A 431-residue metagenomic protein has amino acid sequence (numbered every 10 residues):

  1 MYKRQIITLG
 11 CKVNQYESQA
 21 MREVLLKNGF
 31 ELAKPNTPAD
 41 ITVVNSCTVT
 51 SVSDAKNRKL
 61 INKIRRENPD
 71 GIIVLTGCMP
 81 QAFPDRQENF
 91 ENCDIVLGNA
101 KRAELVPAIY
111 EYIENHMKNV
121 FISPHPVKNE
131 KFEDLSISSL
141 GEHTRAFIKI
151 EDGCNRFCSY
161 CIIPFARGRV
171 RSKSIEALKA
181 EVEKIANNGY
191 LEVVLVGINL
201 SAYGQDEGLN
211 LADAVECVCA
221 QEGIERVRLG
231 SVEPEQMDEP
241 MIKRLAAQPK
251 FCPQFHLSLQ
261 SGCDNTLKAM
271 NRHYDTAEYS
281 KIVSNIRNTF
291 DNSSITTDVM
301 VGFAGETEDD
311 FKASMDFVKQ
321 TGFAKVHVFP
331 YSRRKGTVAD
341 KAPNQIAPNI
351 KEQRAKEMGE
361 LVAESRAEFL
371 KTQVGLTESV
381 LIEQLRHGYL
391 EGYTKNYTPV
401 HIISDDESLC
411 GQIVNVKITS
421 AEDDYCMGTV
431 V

Functional and structural regions predicted by a protein language model:
K3-A202, P240, F251, F255 (+6 more regions): Proteins enriched for Cys/Gly/acidic motifs involved in redox and nucleic-acid/cofactor modification
V74, A82-Q87, N187-E308, K319: Conserved SAM/AdoMet-binding glycine-rich loop
S138-S139, K243-A247, L259, L370-T372 (+2 more regions): Replace "in large, NTP-powered and nucleic-acid-processing enzymes" with "in large, NTP-powered factors and other
G141-T144, C154-N155, F251, S261 (+5 more regions): Short flexible coil/turn linkers enriched for glycine and charged/polar residues that connect secondary-structure
G197, S231, L259-S261, T297-V301 (+6 more regions): Active-site proximal loops enriched in glycine and acidic residues that flank catalytic Cys/His/Asp and coordinate
L267-M270, V338-A342: Short acidic, glycine/proline-rich loop/turn micro-motifs
K341-V431: Terminal RNA-binding accessory module
